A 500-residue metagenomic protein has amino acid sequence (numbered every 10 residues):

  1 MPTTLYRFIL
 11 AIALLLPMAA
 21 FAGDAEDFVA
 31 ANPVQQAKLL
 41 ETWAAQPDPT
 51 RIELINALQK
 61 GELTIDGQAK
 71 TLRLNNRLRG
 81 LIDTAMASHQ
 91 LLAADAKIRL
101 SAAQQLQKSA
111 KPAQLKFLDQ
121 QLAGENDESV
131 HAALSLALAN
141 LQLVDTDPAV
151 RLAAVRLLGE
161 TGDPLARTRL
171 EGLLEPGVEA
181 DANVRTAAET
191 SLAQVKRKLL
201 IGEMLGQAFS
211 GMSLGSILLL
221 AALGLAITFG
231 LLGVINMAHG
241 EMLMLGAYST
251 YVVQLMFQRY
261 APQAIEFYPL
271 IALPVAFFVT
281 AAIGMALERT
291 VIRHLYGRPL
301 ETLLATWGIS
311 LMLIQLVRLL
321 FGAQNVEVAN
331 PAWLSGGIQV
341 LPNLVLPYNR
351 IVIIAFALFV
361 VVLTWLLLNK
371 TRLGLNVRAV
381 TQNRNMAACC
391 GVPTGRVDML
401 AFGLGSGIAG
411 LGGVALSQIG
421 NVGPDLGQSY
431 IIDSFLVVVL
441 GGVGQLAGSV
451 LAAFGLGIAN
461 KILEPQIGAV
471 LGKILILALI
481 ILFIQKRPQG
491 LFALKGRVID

Functional and structural regions predicted by a protein language model:
A22-P164, T168, G172-M204: Extended repeat-based scaffolds of very large eukaryotic assembly and lipid-transport proteins
A208-V252, A286, T290-L300, R378 (+1 more regions): Single transmembrane alpha-helix segments in multi-pass membrane proteins
H239-A286, Q466: Membrane-embedded helix boundary and interhelical linker motif in transport proteins
E241-L245, L295-R318, A357, L426-V439 (+1 more regions): Pore- or pathway-lining transmembrane helices of multi-pass membrane proteins that form conduits for solutes/ions
Q263-I309, L316, L451-L456, R487: Alpha-helical transmembrane segments within multi-pass membrane transporters and channels
P269-P274, M399-V414, Q418-I480: Transmembrane alpha-helical segments in multi-pass inner-membrane proteins
L295, E301, A305, N325-E327 (+5 more regions): Cytosolic-side transmembrane-helix boundaries in multi-pass membrane proteins
V345-V422: Helix-loop-helix "hairpin" substructures at the membrane interface of multi-pass membrane proteins
